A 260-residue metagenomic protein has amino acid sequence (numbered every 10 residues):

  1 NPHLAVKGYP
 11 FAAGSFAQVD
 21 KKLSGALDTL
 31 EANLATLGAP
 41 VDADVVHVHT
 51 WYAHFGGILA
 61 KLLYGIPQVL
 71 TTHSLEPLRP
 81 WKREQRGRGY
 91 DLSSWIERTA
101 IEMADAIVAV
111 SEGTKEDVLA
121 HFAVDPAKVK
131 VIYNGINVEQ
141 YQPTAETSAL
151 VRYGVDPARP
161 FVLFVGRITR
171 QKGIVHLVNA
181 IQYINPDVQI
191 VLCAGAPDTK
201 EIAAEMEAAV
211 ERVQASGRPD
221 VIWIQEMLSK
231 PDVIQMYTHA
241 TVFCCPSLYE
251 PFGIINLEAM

Functional and structural regions predicted by a protein language model:
V48-A53, T72: Short His-centered aromatic/hydrophobic patch
I66-V69, P77-T99: Nucleotide-sugar donor phosphate/pyrophosphate-binding loop at the beta->alpha transition of glycosyltransferases
R88, Q142-V155: A short helix/loop element that forms part of the nucleotide-sugar donor recognition site in Leloir-type
G113, G135: Carbohydrate-associated surface elements
P160-F164, T169-Y183, A204: A conserved mid-protein helix/loop that constitutes part of the nucleotide-sugar donor-binding site
A194, A203-P231: Nucleotide-activated donor-binding/catalytic signature segment of Leloir-type glycosyltransferases, i.e., the conserved
Q235-A240: Short alpha-helical donor nucleotide-sugar binding micro-motif in glycosyltransferases
L248: Aromatic "clamp/platform" in nucleotide-sugar-dependent glycosyltransferases that forms part of the donor/acceptor
